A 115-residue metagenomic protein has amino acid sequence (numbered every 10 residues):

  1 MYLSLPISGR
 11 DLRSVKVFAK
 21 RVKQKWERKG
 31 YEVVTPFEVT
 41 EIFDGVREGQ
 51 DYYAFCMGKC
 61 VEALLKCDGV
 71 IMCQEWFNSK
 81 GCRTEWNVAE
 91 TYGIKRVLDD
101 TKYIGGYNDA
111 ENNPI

Functional and structural regions predicted by a protein language model:
M1-I115: Conserved catalytic or regulatory cores that recognize and/or transform ribose-phosphate-containing ligands
